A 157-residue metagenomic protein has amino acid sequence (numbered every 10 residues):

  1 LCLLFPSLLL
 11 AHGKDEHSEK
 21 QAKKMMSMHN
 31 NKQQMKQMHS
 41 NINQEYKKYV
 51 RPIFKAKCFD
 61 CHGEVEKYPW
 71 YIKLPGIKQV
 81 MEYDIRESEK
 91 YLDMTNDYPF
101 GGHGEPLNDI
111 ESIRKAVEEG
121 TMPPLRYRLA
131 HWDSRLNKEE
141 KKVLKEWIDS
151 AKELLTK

Functional and structural regions predicted by a protein language model:
L1-C2: Sec-dependent signal peptide recognition, specifically the positively charged N-region followed immediately by
P6-L8: N-terminal signal peptide c-region/cleavage motif recognized by signal peptidases
H12-D93, G101-K157: Sequence context surrounding c-type heme c attachment/ligation sites in exported
